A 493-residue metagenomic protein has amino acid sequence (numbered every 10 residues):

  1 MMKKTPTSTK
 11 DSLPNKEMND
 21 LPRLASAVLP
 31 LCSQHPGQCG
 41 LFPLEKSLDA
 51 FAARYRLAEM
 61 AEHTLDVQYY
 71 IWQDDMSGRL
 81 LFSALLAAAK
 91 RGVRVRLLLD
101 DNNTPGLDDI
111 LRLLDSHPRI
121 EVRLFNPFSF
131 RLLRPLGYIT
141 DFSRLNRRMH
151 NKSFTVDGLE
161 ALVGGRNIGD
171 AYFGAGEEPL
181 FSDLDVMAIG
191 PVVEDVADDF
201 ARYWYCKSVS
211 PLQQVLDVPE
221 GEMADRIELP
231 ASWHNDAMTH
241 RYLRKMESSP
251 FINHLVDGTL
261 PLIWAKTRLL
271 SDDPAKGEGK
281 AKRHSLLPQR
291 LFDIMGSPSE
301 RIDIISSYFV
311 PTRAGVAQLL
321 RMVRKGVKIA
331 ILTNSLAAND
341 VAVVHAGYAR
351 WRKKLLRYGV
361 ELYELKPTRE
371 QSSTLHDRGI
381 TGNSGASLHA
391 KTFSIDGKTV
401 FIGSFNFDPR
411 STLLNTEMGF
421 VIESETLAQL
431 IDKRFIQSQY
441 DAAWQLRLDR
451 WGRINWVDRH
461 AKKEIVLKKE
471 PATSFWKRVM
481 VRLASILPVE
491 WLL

Functional and structural regions predicted by a protein language model:
M1-H150, V156-L493: Charged, low-complexity intrinsically disordered terminal segments
